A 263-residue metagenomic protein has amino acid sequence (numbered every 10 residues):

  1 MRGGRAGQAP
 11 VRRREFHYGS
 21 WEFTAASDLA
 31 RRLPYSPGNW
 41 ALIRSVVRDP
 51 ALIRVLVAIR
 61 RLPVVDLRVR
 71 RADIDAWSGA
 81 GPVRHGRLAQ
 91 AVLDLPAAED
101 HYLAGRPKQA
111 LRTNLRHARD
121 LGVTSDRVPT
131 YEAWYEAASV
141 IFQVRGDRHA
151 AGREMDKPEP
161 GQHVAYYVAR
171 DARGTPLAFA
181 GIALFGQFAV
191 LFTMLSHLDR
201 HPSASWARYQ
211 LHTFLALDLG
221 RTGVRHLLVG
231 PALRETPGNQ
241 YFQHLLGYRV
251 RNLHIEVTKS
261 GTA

Functional and structural regions predicted by a protein language model:
R2-T24, R32, P82, L103-A204 (+2 more regions): A conserved beta-strand-loop-helix scaffold within acyl/acetyltransferase catalytic domains
H17-V83, A104, T130, G186-V250: Acyl-donor binding region in acyl/amide transferases
A80-D100: Structured beta-strand-rich cores of soluble
Q90, R249-T262: Conserved catalytic-core motifs of GNAT/GCN5-like acyltransferases
V92-D94, V168-R170, V257: Short, well-ordered beta-strand micro-motif
L95, P129, N252-H254: Residues at the C-termini of beta-strands that transition into short coil/loop
A133, R234, T258: Positions that flank functional sites
Y135-E136, P237, G261: Short secondary-structure boundary/hinge segments and terminal tails
